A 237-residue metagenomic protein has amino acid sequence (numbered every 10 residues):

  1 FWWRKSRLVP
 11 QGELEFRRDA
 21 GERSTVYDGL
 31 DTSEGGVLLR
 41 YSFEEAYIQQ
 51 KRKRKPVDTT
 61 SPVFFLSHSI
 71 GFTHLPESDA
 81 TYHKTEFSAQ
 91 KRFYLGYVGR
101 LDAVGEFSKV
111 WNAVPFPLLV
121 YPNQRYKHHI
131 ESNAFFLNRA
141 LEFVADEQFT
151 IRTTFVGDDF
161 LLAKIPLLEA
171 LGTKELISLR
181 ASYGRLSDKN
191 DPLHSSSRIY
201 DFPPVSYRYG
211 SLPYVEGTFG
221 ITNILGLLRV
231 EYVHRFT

Functional and structural regions predicted by a protein language model:
F1-T237: Exposed, low-structure sequence patches enriched in small/polar residues
